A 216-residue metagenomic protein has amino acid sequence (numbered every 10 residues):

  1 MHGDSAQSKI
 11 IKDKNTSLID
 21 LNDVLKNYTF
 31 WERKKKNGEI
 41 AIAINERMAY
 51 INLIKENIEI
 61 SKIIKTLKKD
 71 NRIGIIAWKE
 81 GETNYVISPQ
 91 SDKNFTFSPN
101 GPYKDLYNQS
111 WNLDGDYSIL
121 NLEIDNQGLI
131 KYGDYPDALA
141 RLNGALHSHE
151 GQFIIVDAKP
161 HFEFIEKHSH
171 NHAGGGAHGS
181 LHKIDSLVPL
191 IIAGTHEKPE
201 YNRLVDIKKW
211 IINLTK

Functional and structural regions predicted by a protein language model:
M1-L18, V156, I211: Metal-dependent active-site segment of extracytoplasmic phospho-/sulfohydrolases and closely related
A6-K9, N71, I75, T215: A generic secondary-structure signal for well-formed alpha-helical elements
Q7, D23-K26, K209: Low-complexity, compositionally biased segments
K14-K36: Acidic, His- and aromatic-enriched active-site or binding-groove loops in soluble protein domains that engage sugars
K26-N27, S61-K65, N213: Polar/charged alpha-helical tracts
K34-K198, L204-K208: Active-site neighborhoods of enzymes that stabilize oxyanions during catalysis
K209-K216: A short, amphipathic alpha-helical segment
